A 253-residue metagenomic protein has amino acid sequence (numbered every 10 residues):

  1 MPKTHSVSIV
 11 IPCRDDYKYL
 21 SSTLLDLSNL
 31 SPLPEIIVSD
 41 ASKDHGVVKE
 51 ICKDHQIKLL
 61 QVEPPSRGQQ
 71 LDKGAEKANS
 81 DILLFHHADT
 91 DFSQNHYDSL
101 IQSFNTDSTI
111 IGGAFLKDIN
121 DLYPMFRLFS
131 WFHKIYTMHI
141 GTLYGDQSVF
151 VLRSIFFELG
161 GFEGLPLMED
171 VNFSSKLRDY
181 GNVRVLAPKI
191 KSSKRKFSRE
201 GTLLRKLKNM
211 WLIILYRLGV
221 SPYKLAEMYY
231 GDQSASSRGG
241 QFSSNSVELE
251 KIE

Functional and structural regions predicted by a protein language model:
M1-P2, S175-E253: Hydrophobic helical membrane-anchoring modules
D15-N29: Short, well-formed alpha-helical segments that are part of the catalytic scaffolds of diverse glycosyltransferases
L33-K43, L60: Short beta-strand/loop segment that forms part of the nucleotide-sugar
D40-V48, T90: A conserved acidic beta->alpha catalytic loop
V62-A78: Glycine-rich, basic loop-to-helix element that forms the pyrophosphate-binding segment of sugar-nucleotide handling
L83: Short aromatic/hydrophobic "clamp" motif used to bind/position activated sugar donors
N95-M125: Conserved donor NDP-sugar-binding/catalytic core segment of glycosyltransferases
G112-P124, H133-V151: A recurrent flexible, glycine/aromatic-enriched loop bordering the glycosyltransferase active site that acts as
